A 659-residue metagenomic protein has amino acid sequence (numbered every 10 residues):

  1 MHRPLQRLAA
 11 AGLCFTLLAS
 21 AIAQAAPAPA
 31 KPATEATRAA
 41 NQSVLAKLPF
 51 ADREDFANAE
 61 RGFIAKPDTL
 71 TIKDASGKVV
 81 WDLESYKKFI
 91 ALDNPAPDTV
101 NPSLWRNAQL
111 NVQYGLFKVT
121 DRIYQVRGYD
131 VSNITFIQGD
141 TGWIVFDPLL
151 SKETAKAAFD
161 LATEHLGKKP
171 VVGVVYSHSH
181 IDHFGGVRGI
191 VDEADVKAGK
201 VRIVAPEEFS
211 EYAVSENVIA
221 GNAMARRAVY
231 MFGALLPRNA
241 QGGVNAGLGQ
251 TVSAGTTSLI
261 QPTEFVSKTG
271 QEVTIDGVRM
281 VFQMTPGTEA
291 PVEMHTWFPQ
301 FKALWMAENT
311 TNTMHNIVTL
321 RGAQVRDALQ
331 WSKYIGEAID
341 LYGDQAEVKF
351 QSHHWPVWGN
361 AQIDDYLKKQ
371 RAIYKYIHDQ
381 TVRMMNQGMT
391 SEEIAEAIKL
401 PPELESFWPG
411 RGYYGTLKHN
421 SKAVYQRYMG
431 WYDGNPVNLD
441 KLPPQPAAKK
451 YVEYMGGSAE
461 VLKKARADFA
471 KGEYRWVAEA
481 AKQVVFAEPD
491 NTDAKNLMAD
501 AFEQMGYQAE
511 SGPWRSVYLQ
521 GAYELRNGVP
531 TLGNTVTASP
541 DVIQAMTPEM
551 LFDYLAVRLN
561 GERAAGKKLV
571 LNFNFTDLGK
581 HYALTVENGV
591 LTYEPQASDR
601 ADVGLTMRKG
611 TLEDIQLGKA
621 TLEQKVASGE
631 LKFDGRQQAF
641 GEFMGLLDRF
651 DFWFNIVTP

Functional and structural regions predicted by a protein language model:
A25, A467, E473-E479, F486 (+2 more regions): Feature captures hydrophobic
A30-L45, A303, T313, L329-E393 (+3 more regions): Divalent-metal (often Zn2+) His-rich catalytic cores of metallo-beta-lactamase-fold enzymes
Q109-K169, M294-F298, K302-E308: Conserved beta-strand hairpin/beta-sheet module of binuclear metal-dependent hydrolase folds, prominently
K118, G167, S210-P286, Q330-Y342: Metallo-beta-lactamase
T141-G142, K152-I203, S267, V485: Active-site metal-binding motif and surrounding structural segment of the metallo-beta-lactamase
G142-K152, A254, S258-E264, G270-Q387: Metallo-beta-lactamase
A448-A480: Alpha-helical segment of the N-proximal tetratricopeptide repeat
